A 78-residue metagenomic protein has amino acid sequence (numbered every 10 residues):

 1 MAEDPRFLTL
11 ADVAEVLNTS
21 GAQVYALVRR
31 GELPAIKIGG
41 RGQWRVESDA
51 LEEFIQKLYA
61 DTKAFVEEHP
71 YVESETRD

Functional and structural regions predicted by a protein language model:
M1-A26, Q43, S48-D78: Basic Lys/Arg-rich amphipathic helical interaction modules
G31: Glycine-centered, phosphate/nucleic-acid-interacting loop/turn motifs that mediate DNA/RNA or nucleotide
P34-I38: Beta-hairpin "wing" of winged helix-turn-helix
